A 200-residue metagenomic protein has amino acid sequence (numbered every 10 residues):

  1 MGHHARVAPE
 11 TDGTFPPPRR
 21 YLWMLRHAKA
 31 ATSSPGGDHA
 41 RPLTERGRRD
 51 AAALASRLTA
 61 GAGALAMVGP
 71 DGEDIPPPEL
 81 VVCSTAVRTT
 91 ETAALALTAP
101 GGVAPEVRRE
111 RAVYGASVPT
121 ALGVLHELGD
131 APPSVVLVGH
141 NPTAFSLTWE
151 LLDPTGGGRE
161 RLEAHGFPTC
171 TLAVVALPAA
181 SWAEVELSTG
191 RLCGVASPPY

Functional and structural regions predicted by a protein language model:
G2-H4, E10-A112, T120, G157: Active-site-proximal alpha-helix that buttresses catalytic centers in soluble enzyme cores
Y21-L22, E79, D130-G139: Generic beta-sheet signal
L25, G139, L177: A conserved hydrophobic position in a structured secondary element of the catalytic/binding core that shapes
K29, A86-R88, P142, A179 (+1 more regions): Short, glycine/serine-rich, charged loops/turns that create anion-binding and catalytic segments at active sites
V113-E127: Short phosphate-binding loop-to-helix
H126-L137, E184-G190: A polyampholytic, Gly/Pro-enriched intrinsically disordered region
P132-P154: A glycine-rich beta-strand to alpha-helix segment that forms a phosphate/ribose-binding loop at ligand/cofactor sites
L152-C193, P198: Domain-level recognition of soluble alpha/beta enzyme cores, biased toward histidine phosphatases/phosphomutases
